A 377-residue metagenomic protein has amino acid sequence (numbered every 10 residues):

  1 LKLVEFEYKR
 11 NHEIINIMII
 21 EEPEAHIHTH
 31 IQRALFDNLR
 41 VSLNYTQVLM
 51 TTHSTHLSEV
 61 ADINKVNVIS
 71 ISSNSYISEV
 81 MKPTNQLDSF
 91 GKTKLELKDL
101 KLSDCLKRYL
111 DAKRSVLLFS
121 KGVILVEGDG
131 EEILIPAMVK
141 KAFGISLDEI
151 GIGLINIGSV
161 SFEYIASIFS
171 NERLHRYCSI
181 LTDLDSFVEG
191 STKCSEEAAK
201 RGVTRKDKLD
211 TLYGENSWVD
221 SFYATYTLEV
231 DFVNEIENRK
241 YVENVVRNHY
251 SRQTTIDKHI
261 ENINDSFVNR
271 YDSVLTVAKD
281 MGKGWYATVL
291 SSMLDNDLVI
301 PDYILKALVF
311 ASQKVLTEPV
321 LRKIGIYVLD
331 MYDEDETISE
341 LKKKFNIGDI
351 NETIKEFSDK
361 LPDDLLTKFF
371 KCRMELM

Functional and structural regions predicted by a protein language model:
L1-M18: GG-anchored amphipathic helix commonly corresponding to the ABC/SMC/Rad50 NBD signature/C-loop
I14-I17, N44-L49: Loop/turn-to-beta-strand initiation segments
A34-L35: Conserved hydrophobic alpha-helix in the ABC-type ATPase nucleotide-binding domain
Q47, V60-V68: Conserved catalytic segment of ABC-fold P-loop ATPases
T51-S54: H-loop (His-switch) motif in ABC-type P-loop NTPases
S72-M377: Acidic, divalent-metal-binding catalytic cores of TOPRIM and closely related two-metal-ion phosphodiester/pyrophosphate
